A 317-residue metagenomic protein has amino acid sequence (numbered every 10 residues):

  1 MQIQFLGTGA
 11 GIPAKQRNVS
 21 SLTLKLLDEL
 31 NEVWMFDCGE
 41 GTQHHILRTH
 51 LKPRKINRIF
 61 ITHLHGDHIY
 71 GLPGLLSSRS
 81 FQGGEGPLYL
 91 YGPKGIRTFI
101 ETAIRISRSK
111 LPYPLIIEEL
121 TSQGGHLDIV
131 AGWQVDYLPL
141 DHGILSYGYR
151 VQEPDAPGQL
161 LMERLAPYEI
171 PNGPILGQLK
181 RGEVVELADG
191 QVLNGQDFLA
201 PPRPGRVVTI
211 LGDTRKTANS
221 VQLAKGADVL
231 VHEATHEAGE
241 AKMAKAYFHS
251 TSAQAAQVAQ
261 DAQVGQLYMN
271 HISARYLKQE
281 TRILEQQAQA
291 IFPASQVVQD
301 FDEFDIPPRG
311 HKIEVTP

Functional and structural regions predicted by a protein language model:
M1-T49, E85-P87, Y149-V151, G158 (+2 more regions): Conserved beta-strand hairpin/beta-sheet module of binuclear metal-dependent hydrolase folds, prominently
Q4, Y91, I116-T121, D136-L138 (+1 more regions): General small-molecule cofactor/ligand-binding pocket signal
A14-Q16, A131-I210, T214-Q222, V229-V231: Active-site-proximal loop/helix segment associated with metal-binding centers of metalloenzymes
F36-G39, I56-L64, P93, T209-G212 (+3 more regions): Active-site neighborhood of phospho(di)ester-bond hydrolases with catalytic His/Asp-centered motifs
E40-Y91, E119-T121: Active-site metal-binding motif and surrounding structural segment of the metallo-beta-lactamase
I46, L72-L75, I100-A103, S220 (+1 more regions): Hydrophobic packing residues within well-ordered alpha-helices of enzyme cores
G84-T121, R275: Active-site neighborhood of divalent metal-dependent phosphoester bond hydrolases
L120, G124, T217-P317: Binuclear metal-ion centers of metallo-dependent hydrolases, dominated by the metallo-beta-lactamase
